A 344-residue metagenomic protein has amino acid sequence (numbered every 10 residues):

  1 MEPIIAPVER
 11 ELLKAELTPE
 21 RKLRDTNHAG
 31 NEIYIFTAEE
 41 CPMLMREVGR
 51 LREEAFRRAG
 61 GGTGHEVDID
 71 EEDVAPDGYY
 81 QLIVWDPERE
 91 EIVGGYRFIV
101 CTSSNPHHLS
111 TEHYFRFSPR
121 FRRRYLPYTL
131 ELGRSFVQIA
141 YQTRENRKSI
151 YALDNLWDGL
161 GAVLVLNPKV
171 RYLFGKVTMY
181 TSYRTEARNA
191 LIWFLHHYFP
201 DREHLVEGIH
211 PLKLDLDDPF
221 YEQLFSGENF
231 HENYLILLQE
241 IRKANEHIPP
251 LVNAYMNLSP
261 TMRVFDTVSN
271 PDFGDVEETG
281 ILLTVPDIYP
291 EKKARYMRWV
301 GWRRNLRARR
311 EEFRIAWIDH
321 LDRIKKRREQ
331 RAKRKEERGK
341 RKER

Functional and structural regions predicted by a protein language model:
M1-E39: Conserved N-terminal entry element of GNAT/NAT acetyltransferase domains
R24-V74, G78-R97: Short amphipathic alpha-helix that is part of the acyltransferase structural core
T63, S103-M262: Acyl-donor binding region in acyl/amide transferases
D73-I83, M262-R263, F273-T279: A short helix-loop-beta-strand connector motif used in the catalytic cores of GNAT acetyltransferases and, in some
W85, G280-R309: Long, continuous compositionally biased terminal/linker segments
I92, A140, T181-E186, F273-V276 (+1 more regions): Short catalytic/ligand-binding loop motif for oxyanion handling, primarily in non-cytosolic enzymes, centered on
V300-K326: Short, cationic low-complexity segments
R327-R344: Short, basic, low-complexity termini and linkers enriched in Ser/Thr/Gly/Pro that act as targeting/leader peptides
